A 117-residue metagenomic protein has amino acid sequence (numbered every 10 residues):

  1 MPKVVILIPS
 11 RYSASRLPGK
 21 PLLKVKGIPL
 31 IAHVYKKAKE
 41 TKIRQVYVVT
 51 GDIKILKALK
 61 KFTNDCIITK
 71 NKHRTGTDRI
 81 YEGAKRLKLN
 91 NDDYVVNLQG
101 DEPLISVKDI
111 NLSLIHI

Functional and structural regions predicted by a protein language model:
P2-T50: N-terminal glycine-rich phosphate-binding loop and ensuing alpha1 helix
Y47, I53-L112: Short phosphate-binding loop-to-helix
I115-I117: Conserved small/polar residues in nucleotide/adenosyl-binding loops
